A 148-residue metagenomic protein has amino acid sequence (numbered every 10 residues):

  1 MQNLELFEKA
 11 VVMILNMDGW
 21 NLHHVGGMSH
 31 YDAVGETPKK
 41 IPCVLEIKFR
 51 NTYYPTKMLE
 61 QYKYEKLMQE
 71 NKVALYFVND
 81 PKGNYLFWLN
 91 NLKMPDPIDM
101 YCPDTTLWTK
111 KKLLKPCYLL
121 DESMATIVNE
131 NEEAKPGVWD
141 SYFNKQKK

Functional and structural regions predicted by a protein language model:
M1-G27: Acidic-basic catalytic patches of nuclease active cores, encompassing PD-(D/E)XK and other metal-cofactor nuclease
V11, K63-K66: A general structural detector for well-ordered alpha-helical segments in enzyme core domains, enriched
M13, M17-N21, E36, K72 (+1 more regions): Non-catalytic C-terminal interaction segments of nucleic acid-processing enzymes
H24, V44, L75-N79: A structural signal for short, well-ordered beta-strand segments and their strand-loop junctions that often border
G27-H30, G83-N84: Short acidic/glycine-enriched loop/turn segments that link adjacent beta-strands
A33-G35, K39-N51: Conserved catalytic cores of phosphodiester-cleaving nucleases, focusing on short active-site segments
N51-Y64: Active-site-adjacent loop/helix micro-motif of nuclease/hydrolase catalytic cores
L67-N71: Arginine/glycine-rich "motif VI" loop of SF2 helicases in the C-terminal RecA-like domain
